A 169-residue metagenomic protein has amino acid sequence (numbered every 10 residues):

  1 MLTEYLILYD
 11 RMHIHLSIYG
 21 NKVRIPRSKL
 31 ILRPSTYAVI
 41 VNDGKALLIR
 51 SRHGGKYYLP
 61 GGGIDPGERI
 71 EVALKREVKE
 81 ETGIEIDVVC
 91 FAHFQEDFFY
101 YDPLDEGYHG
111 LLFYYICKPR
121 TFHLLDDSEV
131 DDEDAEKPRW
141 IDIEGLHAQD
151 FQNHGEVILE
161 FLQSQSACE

Functional and structural regions predicted by a protein language model:
L2-L8, G55-K56, V130-E169: Nudix hydrolase/Nudix homology domain
L2-Y37: Acidic, metal-coordinating catalytic segment for phosphate/diphosphate chemistry, firing primarily on the Nudix
K29-L30, P34, V39, L48 (+1 more regions): N-terminal first-folded block
A38, F91, Y115-C117: A structural signal for short, well-ordered beta-strand segments
S51: Short loop/turn segments immediately following the C-termini of beta-strands
I64-D87, D97-N153: Unchanged
